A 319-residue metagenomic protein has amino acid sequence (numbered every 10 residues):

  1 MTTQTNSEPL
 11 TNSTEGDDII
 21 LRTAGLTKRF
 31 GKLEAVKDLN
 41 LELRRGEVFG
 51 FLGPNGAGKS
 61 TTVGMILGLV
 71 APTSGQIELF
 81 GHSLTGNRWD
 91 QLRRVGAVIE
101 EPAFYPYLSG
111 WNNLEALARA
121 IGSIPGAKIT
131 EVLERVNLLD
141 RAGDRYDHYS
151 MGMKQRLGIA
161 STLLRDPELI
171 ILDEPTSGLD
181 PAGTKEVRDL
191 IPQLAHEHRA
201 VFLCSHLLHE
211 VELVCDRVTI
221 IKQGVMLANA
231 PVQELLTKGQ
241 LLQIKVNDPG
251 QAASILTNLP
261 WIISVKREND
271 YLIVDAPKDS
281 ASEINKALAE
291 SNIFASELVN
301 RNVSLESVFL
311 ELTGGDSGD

Functional and structural regions predicted by a protein language model:
M1-T27, G315-D319: ABC-family P-loop ATPase nucleotide-binding domain
D18-T23, K28-K222, A228: ABC transporter nucleotide-binding domains
V48, A103, G158, E168 (+6 more regions): Generic structural signal for secondary-structure transition and capping sites
G110, V232, N302-L305: Structural motif detector for alpha-helix initiation sites
E186-D275: ABC transporter nucleotide-binding domain
T219, E311-G314: Short low-complexity, flexible loop/linker segments enriched in glycine and/or proline with clustered acidic
L241-L312, D319: Short, charged/small-residue-rich alpha-helical element at the C-terminal edge of ABC transporter nucleotide-binding
